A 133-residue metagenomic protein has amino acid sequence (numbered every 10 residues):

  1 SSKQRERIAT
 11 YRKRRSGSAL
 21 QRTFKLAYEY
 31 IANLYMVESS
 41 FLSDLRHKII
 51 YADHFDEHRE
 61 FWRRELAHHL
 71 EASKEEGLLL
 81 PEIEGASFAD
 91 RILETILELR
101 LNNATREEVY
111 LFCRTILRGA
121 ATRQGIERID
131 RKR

Functional and structural regions predicted by a protein language model:
S1-R5: Short, basic, alpha-helical segments at the C-terminal edge of helix-turn-helix-like DNA-binding modules
E6-M36, F88-A89: Hydrophobic alpha-helical connector segments
I8, R12, I49, G77 (+1 more regions): Short amphipathic alpha-helical interaction patches enriched in hydrophobic/aromatic residues with interspersed Lys/Arg
E29, G125-R133: Charged, low-complexity C-terminal accessory regions
E29-I31, L80-G119: Hydrophobic alpha-helical segments that form the core of small-molecule binding pockets and/or dimer interfaces
N33, Y51-E76, A86-E94, L101: Amphipathic alpha-helical packing segments from all-alpha helical-bundle domains
L42-I50, D130-R133: Short linear capping/connector segments at secondary-structure termini
